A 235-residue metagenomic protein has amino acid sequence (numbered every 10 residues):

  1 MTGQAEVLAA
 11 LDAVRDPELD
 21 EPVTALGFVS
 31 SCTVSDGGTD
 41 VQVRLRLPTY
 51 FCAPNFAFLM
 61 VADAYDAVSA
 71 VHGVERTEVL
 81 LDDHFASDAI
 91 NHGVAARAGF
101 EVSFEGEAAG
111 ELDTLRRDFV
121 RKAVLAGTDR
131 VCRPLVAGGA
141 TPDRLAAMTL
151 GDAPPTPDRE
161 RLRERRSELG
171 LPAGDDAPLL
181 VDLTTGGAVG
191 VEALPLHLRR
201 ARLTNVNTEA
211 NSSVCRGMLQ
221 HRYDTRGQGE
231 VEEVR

Functional and structural regions predicted by a protein language model:
M1-Y50, N55-R235: Domain-level signature for proteins that mediate thiol-based redox and metal-cofactor handling
